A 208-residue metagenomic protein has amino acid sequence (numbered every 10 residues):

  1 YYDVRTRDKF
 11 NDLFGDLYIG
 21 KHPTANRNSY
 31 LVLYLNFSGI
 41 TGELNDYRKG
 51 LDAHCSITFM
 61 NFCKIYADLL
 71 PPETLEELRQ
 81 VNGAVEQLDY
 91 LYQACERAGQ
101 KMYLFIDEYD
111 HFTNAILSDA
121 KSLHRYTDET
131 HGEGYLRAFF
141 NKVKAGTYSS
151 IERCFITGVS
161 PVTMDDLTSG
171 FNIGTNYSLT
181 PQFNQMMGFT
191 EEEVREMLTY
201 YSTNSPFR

Functional and structural regions predicted by a protein language model:
Y1-R208: Phosphate-binding site recognition
